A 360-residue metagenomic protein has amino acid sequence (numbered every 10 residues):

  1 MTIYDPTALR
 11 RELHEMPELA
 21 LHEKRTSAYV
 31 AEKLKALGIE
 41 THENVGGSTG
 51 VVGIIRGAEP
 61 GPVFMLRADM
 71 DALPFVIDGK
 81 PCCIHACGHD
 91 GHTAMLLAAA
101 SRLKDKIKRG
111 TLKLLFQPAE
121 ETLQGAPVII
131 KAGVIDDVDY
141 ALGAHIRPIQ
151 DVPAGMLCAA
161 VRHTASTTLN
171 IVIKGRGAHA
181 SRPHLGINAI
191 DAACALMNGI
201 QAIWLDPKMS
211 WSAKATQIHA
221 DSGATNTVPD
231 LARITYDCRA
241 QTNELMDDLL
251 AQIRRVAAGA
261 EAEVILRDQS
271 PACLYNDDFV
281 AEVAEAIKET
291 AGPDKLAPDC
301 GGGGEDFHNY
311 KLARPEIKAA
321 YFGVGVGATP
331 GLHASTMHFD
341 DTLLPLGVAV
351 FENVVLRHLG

Functional and structural regions predicted by a protein language model:
M1-A86, D90-R109: Acidic/His- and Gly-rich active-site-bordering loop/insert found across diverse amide/peptide-bond hydrolases
E15-M16, T122, G175-S181, R233-R239 (+1 more regions): Active-site-proximal beta-alpha loop/turn segments in soluble metabolic enzymes
E18, D69-D71, A119, R147 (+2 more regions): Active-site beta-loop-alpha junctions enriched in small/polar residues
V51-I54, L73-A86, D90-G91, R102-P229: Histidine/acidic-residue-rich, glycine-tolerant segments that coordinate divalent metal ions
M65-R67, L169-V172, A319-V326: Non-cysteine beta-strand/loop elements that form the S-adenosyl-L-methionine
H92-L96, L123-A126, G304-F307: Short glycine/serine/threonine-rich phosphate/pyrophosphate-binding segments that cradle anionic phosphate groups
I190-G360: Metal-dependent amide/peptide-bond hydrolase catalytic core, centered on the "pita-bread" metallohydrolase fold
